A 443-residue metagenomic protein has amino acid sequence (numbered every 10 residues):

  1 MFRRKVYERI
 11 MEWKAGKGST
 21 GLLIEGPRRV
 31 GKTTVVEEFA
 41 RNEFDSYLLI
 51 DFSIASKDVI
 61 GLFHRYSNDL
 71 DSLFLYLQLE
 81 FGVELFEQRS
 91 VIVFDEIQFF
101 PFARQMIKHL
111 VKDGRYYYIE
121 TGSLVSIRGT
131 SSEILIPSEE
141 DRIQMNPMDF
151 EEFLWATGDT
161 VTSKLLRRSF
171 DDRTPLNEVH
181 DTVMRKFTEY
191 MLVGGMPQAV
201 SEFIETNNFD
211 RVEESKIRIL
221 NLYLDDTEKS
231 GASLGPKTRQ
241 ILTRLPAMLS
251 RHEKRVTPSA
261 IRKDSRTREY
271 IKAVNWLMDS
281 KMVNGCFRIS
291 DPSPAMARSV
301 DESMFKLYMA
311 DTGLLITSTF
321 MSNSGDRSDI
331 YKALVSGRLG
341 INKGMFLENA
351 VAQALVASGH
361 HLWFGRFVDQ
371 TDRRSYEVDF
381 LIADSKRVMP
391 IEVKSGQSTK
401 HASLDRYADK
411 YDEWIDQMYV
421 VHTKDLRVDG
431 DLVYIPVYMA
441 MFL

Functional and structural regions predicted by a protein language model:
M1-A15: N-terminal pre-Walker A segment at the start of P-loop NTPase domains
K14-L22, R29, E38, N42 (+2 more regions): A cross-kingdom feature that marks ATP-driven nucleic-acid transaction machinery
K32: Conserved lysine of the Walker
E43-D58: Conserved catalytic segments around the Walker B and adjacent sensor/switch elements of P-loop NTPase domains
S56-Q88: Short glycine-rich substrate-engagement loop in P-loop NTPases that contacts/grips substrate
H109, S126-R142, L154-D159: Short regulatory helix/loop adjacent to the ATP-binding pocket of P-loop NTPases
Y117-S123, Q144: Structural recognition of the conserved hydrophobic beta-strand(s) that form the central parallel beta-sheet of P-loop
G158-L347: Interdomain hinge/linker elements that couple catalytic modules in large macromolecular machines
